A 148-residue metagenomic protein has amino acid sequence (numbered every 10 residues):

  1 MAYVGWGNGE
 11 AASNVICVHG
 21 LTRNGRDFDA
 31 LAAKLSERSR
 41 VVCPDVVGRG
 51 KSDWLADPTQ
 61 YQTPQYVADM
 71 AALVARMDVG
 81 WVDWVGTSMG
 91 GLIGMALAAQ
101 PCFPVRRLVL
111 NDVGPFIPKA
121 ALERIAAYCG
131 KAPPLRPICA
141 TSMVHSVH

Functional and structural regions predicted by a protein language model:
A2-A56: Conserved HGGG/HGGXW glycine-rich cap/lid loop of the alpha/beta-hydrolase fold
G9, R26-D27, S52-L55, R76 (+4 more regions): Active-site-proximal flexible loops/turns
G20, P58, Q62, P133-P134: Pocket-edge positions in alpha/beta enzyme catalytic cores
R26, P64, I138-C139: Residues in well-ordered alpha-helical elements
A30-A33, C43-V85: Active-site loop/oxyanion-hole signature of alpha/beta-hydrolase fold enzymes
A30-A33, E37, A72-A75, A99-F103 (+1 more regions): Short, well-ordered alpha-helices that flank and scaffold nucleotide-derived cofactor binding pockets
R76-A121: Conserved hydrolase catalytic core segment
V113-H148: Helix-rich cap/lid subdomain of alpha/beta-hydrolase
